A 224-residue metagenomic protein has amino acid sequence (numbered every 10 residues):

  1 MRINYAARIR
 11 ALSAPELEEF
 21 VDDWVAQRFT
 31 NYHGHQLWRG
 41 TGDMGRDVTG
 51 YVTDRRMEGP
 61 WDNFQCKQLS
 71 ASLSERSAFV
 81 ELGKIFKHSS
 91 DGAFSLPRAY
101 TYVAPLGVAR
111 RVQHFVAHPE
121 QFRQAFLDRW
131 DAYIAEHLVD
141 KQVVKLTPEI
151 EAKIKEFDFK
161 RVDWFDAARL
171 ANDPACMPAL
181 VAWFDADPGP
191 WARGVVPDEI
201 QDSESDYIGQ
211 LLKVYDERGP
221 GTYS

Functional and structural regions predicted by a protein language model:
M1-M44, T49-S224: Mixed-charge (Asp/Glu-Lys/Arg
